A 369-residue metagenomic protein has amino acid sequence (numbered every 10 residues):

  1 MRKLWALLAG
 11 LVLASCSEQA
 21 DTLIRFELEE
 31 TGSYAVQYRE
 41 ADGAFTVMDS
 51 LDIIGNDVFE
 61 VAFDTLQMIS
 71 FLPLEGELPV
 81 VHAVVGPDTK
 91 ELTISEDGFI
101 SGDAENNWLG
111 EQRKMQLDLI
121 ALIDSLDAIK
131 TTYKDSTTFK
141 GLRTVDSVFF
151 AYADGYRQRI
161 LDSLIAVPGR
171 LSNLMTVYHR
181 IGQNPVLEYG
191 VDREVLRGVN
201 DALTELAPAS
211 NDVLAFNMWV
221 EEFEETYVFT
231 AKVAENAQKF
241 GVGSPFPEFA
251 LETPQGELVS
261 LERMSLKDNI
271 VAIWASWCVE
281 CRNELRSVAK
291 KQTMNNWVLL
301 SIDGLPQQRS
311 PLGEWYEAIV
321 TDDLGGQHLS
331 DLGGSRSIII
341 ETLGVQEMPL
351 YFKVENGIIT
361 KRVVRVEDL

Functional and structural regions predicted by a protein language model:
W5-S17: Hydrophobic h-region of N-terminal signal peptides that target proteins for export in Gram-negative bacteria
C16-D162: A non-transmembrane, solvent-exposed segment enriched in polar/low-complexity residues
R143-V148, N184-E194: Short coil/turn connectors between adjacent alpha-helices in alpha-solenoid helical repeat scaffolds
G169-N184: Amphipathic alpha-helical repeat scaffolds of TPR domains
E194-E248, E252, E262-M264, G313-E317: N-proximal helix/coil linker or "cap" segments that precede and/or mark the start of modular domains
E257-V288, V298-L300: Short active-site neighborhood of thiol/selenol oxidoreductases, capturing the structured segment around
R282-D322, G334-I340: Structural microenvironment flanking redox-active thiols in thiol-disulfide oxidoreductases
L324, D331-L369: Thiol/disulfide oxidoreductase modules built on the thioredoxin-like
